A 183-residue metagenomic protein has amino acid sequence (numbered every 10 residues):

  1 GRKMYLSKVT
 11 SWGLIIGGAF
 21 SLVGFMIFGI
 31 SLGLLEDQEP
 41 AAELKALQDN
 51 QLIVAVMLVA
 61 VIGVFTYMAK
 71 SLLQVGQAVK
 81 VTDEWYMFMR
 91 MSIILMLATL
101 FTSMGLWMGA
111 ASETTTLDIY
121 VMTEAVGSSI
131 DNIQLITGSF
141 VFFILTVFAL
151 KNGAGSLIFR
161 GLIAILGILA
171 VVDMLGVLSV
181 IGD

Functional and structural regions predicted by a protein language model:
R2-D183: Hydrophobic, aromatic-enriched alpha-helical segments typical of multi-pass transmembrane helices
